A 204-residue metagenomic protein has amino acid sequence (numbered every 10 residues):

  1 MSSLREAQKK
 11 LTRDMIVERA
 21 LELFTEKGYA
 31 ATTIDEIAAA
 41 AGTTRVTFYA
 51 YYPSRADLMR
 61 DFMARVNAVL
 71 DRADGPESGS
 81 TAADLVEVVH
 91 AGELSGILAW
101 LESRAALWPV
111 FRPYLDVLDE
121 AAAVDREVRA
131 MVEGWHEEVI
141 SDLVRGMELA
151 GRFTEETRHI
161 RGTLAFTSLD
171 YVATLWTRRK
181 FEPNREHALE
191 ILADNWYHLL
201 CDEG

Functional and structural regions predicted by a protein language model:
M1-L11, G151, G204: N-terminal intrinsically disordered/low-complexity leader segments
L11, M15, R19, L23-D57 (+1 more regions): Helix-turn-helix
D61, D74-P109, R161, A165 (+1 more regions): Hydrophobic alpha-helical connector segments
M63-D71: Short, basic, alpha-helical segments at the C-terminal edge of helix-turn-helix-like DNA-binding modules
D74, A106-V110, D116, R126-A150 (+3 more regions): Amphipathic alpha-helical packing segments from all-alpha helical-bundle domains
A82-E87, S95-G96, S103-E127, V144 (+1 more regions): Amphipathic alpha-helical segments used for helix-helix packing
I140, E156-R178, E186-L199: Hydrophobic alpha-helical segments that form the core of small-molecule binding pockets and/or dimer interfaces
